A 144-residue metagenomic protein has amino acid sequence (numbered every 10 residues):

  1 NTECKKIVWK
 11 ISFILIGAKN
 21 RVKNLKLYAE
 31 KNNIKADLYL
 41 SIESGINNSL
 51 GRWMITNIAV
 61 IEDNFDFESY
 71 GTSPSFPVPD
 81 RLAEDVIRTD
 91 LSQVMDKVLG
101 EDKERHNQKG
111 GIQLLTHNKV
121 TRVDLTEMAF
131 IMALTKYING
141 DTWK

Functional and structural regions predicted by a protein language model:
N1: Glycine-rich phosphate/diphosphate-binding loop of Rossmann-like nucleotide-binding domains
K5-K144: Anionic-ligand binding patches
